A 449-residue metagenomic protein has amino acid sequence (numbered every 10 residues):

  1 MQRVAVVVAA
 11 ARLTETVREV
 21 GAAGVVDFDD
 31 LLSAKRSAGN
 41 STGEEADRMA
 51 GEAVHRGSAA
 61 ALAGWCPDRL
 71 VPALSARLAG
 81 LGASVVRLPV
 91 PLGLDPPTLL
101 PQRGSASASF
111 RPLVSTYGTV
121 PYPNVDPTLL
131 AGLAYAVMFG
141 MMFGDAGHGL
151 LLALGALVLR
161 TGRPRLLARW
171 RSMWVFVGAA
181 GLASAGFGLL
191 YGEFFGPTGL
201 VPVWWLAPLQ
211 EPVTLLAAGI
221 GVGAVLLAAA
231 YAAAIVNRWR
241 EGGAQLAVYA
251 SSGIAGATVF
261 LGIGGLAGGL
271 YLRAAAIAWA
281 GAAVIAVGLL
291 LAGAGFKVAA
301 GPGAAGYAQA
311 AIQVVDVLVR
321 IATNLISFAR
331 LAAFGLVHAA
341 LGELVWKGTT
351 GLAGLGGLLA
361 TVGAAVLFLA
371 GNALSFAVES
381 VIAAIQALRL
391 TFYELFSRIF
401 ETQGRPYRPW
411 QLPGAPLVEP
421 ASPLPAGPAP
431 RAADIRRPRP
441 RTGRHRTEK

Functional and structural regions predicted by a protein language model:
M1-A131, L166-W174, E448: Long, charged N-terminal accessory/stalk domains
L92-A134, P197-L216, I254-G262, G351: Interfacial loop/helix-cap signal at membrane boundaries in integral membrane proteins
T116-T119, P123, F143, I321-L331: Membrane-interface junctions
V137-G144: Transmembrane alpha-helix interface/packing and boundary motifs in multi-pass membrane proteins, characterized by
A146-G149: Classical protein tyrosine phosphatase
A153-T161: Hydrophobic transmembrane alpha-helices of multi-pass, membrane-embedded glycosylation machinery
T161, R165-L424: Generic detector of multi-pass transmembrane helix bundles and their immediately adjacent loops in polytopic membrane
Q411-K449: Long, low-complexity, intrinsically disordered cytosolic termini of multi-pass membrane proteins
